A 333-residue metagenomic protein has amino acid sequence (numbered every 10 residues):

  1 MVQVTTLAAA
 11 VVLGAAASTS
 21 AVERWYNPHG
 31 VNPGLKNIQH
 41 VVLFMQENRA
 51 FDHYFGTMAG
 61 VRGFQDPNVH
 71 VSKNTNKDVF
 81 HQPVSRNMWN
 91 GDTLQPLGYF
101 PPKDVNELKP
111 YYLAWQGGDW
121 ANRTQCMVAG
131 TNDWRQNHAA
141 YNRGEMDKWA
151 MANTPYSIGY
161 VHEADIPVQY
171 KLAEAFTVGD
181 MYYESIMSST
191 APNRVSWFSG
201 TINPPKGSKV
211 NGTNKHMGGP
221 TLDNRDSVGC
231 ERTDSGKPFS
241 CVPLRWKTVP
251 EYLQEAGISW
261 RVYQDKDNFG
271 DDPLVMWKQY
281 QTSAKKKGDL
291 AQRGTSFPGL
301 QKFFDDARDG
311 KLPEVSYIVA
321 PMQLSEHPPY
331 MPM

Functional and structural regions predicted by a protein language model:
M1-S18: Gram-negative bacterial Sec-dependent N-terminal signal peptides
A21-M333: N-terminal pro-sequences and low-complexity stem/linker regions of secreted or lumenal proteins
